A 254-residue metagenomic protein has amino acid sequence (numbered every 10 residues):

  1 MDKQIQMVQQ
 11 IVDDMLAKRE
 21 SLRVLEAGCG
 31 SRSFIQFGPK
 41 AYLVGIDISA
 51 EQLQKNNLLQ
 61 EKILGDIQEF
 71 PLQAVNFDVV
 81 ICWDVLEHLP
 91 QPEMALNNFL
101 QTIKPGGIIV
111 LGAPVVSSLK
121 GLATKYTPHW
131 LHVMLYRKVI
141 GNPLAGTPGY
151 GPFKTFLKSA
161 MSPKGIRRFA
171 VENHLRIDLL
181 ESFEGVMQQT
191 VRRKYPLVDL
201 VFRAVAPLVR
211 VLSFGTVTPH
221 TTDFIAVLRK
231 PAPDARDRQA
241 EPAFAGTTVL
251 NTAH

Functional and structural regions predicted by a protein language model:
M1-V75, V79-W83, L96, S159-A160 (+4 more regions): Conserved N-terminal segment of class I S-adenosyl-L-methionine
G28, G106-G107: Conserved phosphate-binding and hydrolysis motifs of nucleotide-dependent enzymes
S33, Q52, S118-L119, V186-Q189 (+1 more regions): Flexible, glycine-rich phosphate/dinucleotide-binding loops and adjacent beta-alpha linkers at cofactor/substrate
Q73, V116, W130, P233-A235 (+1 more regions): Intrinsically disordered, low-complexity segments enriched in proline/serine/threonine
D84-H88: Short catalytic micro-motifs in class I SAM-dependent methyltransferases
P90-F99, I108-V227: S-adenosyl-L-methionine-dependent methyltransferase catalytic module, highlighting the catalytic core
A232-H254: Intrinsic disorder/low-complexity segments
